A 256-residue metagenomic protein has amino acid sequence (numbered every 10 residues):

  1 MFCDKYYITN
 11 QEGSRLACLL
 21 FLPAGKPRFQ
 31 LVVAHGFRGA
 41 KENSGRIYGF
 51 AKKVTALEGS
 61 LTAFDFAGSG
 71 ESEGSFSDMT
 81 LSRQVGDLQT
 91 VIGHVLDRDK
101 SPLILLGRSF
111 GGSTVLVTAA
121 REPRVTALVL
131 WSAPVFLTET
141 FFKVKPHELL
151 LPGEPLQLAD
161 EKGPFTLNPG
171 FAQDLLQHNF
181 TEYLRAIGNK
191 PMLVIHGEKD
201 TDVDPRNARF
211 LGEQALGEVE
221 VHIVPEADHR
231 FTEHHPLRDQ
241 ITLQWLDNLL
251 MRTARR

Functional and structural regions predicted by a protein language model:
M1-G25: N-terminal cap/lid segment of alpha/beta-hydrolase-fold proteins
R38-A51, R206: The serine-hydrolase catalytic nucleophile loop
A51-E73: Conserved alpha/beta-hydrolase
D78-R98: Alpha/beta-hydrolase active-site loop
P123-P169, K190: Hydrolase active-site cap/lid region
I187-G188, V194-H196, D200: Short beta-strand/loop motif that positions the catalytic acidic residue of the alpha/beta-hydrolase fold
T201-N207: Conserved alpha/beta-hydrolase "acid-adjacent" motif
A227-D239: Catalytic histidine-centered segment of alpha/beta-hydrolase-like enzymes
